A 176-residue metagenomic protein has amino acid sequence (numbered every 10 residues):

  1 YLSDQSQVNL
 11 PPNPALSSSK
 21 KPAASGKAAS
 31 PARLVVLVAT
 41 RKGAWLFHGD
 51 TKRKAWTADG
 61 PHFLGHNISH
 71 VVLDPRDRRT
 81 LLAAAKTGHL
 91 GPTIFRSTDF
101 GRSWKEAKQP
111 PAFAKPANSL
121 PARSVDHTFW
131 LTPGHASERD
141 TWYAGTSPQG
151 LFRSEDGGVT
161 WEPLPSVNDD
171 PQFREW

Functional and structural regions predicted by a protein language model:
Y1-W176: Extracellular glycan-interacting surfaces
